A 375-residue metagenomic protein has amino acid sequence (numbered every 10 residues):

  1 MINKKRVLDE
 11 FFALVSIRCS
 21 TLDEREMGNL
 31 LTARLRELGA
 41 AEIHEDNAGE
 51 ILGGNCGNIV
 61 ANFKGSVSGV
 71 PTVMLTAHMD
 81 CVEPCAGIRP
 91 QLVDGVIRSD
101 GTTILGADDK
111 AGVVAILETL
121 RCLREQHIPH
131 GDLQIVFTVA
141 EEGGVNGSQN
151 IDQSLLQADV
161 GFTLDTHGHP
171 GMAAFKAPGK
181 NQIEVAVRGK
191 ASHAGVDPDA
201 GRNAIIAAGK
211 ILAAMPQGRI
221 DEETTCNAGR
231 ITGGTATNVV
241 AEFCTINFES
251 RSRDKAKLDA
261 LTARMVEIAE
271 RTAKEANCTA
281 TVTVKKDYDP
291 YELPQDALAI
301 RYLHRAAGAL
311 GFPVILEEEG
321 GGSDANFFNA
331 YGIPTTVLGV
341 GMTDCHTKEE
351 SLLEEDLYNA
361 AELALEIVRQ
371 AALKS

Functional and structural regions predicted by a protein language model:
M1-R25, K286, P290, T343-T347: N-terminal capping segment at the start of a domain
V7, I51, G57, I231 (+2 more regions): Zn-dependent metallopeptidase/amidohydrolase metal-coordination segment
F12, S16, N227-G234, E249-S250 (+3 more regions): A short beta-alpha structural unit
S20-S68: A non-catalytic alpha/beta surface segment that caps or lines the substrate-entry region of metallo-dependent hydrolase
R34, N55, I59-K64, S68-F137 (+2 more regions): Active-site metal-coordination/substrate-binding segment of hydrolases, especially metallo-dependent peptidases
G101-P178, I220, C226, R230 (+3 more regions): Acidic/histidine-rich catalytic neighborhood of metal-dependent amide-processing enzymes
F175, D197-I231, V239, A256-A280: Acidic-enriched catalytic cores of C-N bond-cleaving enzymes acting on peptides and small amides
I206-D221, N227, T262, Y288-T335: Active-site-adjacent substrate-binding region of metalloamidase/peptidase-like peptide-processing proteins
